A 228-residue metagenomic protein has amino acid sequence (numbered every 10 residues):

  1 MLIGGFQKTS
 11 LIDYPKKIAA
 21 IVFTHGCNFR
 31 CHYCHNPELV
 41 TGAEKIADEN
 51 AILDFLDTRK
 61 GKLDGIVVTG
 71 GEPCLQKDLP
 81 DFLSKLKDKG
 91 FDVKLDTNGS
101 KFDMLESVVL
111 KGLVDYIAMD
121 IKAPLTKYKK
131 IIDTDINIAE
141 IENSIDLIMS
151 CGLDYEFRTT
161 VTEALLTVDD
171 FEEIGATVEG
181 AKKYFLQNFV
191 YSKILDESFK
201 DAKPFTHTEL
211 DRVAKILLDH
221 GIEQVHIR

Functional and structural regions predicted by a protein language model:
M1-K17: Short, charged low-complexity linear segments at domain edges
F6, Q187-F189, I227-R228: Conserved beta-strand termini and adjacent loop/short-helix elements that scaffold enzyme active sites in alpha/beta
Y14-A47: Canonical Radical SAM [4Fe-4S] cluster-binding loop centered on the CxxxCxxC motif and its immediate flanking residues
A19-A20, A202-P204, H226-R228: Class I S-adenosyl-L-methionine
F23, T69-G70: A secondary-structure boundary/capping signal
K45-F55: Glycine-rich, highly charged phosphate/nucleotide-binding loops
L53-T58, K62-G65, C74-L210, I216: Conserved AdoMet/S-adenosylmethionine-binding subsite of the radical SAM
D211-R228: Binuclear metal-ion centers of metallo-dependent hydrolases, dominated by the metallo-beta-lactamase
